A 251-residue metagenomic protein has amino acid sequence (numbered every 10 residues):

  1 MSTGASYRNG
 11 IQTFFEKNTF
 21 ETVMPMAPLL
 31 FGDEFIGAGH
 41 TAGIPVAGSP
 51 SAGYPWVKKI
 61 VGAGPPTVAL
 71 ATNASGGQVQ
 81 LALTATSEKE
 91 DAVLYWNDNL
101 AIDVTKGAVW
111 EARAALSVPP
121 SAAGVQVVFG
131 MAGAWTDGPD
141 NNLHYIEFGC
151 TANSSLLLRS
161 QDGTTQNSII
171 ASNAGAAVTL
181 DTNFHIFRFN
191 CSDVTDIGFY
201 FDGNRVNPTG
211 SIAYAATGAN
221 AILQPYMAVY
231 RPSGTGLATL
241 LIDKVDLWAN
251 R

Functional and structural regions predicted by a protein language model:
R8-I60: Extracellular carbohydrate-recognition regions
F35, D243-L247: Extracellular beta-strand elements of beta-rich domains used for carbohydrate recognition/degradation or cell-matrix
F35, W110-A112, T182-S192, I197-F199: Short tryptophan-centered beta-strand motifs in secreted/extracellular beta-sheet-rich domains of glycan-recognition
T67-D91: Short carbohydrate-recognition loop motifs
A82-L157: Secretory/extracellular carbohydrate-interaction modules and structurally similar beta-sandwich "look-alikes"
Q161-I186: Short, aromatic/His-centered strand-loop micro-motif at the edge of beta-sheets
D202-Q224: Short, solvent-exposed beta-strand-to-loop segments that form ligand-recognition rims of beta-rich domains
P232-D243: Extracellular carbohydrate recognition
